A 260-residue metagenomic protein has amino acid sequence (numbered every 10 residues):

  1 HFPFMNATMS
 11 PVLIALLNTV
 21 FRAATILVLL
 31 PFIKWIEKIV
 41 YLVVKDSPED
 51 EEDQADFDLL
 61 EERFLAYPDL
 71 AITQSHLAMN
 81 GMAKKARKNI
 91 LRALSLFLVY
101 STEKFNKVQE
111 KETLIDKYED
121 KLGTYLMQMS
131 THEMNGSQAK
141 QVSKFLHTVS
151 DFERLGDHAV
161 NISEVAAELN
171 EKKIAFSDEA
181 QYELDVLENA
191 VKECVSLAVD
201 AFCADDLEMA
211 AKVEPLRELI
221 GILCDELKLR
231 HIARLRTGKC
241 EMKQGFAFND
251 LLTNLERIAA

Functional and structural regions predicted by a protein language model:
H1-L17, F21-A260: Cytosolic, long alpha-helical scaffolding segments
